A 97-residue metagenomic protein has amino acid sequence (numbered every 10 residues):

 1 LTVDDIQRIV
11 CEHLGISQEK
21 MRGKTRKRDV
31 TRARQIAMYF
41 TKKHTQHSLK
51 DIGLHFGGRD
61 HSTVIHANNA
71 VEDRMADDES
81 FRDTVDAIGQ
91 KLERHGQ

Functional and structural regions predicted by a protein language model:
L1-K24: Basic, low-complexity segments
E19-Q97: Terminal-proximal interaction/regulatory segments of ATP-powered molecular machines
